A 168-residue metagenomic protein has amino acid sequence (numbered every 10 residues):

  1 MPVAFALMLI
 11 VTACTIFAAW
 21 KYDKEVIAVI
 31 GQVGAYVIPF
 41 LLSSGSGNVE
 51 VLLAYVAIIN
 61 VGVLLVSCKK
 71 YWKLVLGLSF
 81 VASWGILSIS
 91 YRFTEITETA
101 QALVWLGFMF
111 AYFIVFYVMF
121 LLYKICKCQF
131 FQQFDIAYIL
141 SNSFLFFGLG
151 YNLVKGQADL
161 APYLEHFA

Functional and structural regions predicted by a protein language model:
M1-A168: Extended, compositionally biased regions that are outside compact catalytic cores
